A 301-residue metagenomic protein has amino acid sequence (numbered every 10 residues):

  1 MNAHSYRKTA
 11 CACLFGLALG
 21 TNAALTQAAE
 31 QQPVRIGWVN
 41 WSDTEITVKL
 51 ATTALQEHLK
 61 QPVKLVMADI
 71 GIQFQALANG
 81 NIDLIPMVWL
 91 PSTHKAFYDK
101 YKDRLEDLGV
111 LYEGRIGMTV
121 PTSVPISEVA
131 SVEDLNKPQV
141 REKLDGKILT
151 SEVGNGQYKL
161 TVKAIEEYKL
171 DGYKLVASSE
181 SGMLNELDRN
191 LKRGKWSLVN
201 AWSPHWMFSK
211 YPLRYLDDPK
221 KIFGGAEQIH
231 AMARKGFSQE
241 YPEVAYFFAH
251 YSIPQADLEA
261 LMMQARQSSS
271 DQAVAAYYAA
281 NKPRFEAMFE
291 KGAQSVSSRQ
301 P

Functional and structural regions predicted by a protein language model:
C11-N22: Bacterial N-terminal signal peptides
E30-D43, Q61-V66, D145-L149, F248: Short, well-ordered beta-strand elements
W41-S42, V63-A76, L175-E186: Short helix-initiation/N-cap motifs at beta->coil->alpha
E45, L160-K192, H205, A226-Q228 (+1 more regions): An extracytoplasmic/periplasmic, membrane-proximal ligand-sensing/linker region
A51-K60, Q139-L175, A279: Ligand-binding cleft/hinge of the Venus flytrap
P86-K100, R189-R214: A ligand-binding cleft/hinge motif common to bilobed small-molecule-binding domains
D103-G154: A conserved helix-loop-strand patch within extracytoplasmic ligand-binding domains of the periplasmic binding
I116-I126, Q228-E240: A bilobed periplasmic-binding-protein/Venus flytrap-type ligand-binding module shared by bacterial periplasmic
